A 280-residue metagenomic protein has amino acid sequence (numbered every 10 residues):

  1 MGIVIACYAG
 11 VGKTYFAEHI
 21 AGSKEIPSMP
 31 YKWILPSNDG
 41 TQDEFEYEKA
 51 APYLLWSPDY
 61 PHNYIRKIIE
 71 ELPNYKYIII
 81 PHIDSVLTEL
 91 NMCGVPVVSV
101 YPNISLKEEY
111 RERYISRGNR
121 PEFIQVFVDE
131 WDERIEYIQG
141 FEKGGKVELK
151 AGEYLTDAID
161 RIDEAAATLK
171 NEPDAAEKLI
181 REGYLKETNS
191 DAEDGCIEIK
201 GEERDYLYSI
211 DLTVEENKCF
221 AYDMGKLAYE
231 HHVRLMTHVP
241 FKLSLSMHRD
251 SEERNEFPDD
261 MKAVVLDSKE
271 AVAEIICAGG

Functional and structural regions predicted by a protein language model:
G2-I20: Glycine-rich phosphate-binding P-loop
I5-G10, I26-S28, I78-I83, V100-P102 (+2 more regions): Short His-Asn-centered micro-motif
G12-T14, D84-E89, V272: Short, well-ordered alpha-helical microsegments
S23-N91: Conserved nucleotide-sensing/catalytic segment adjacent to the nucleotide-binding pocket in NTP-handling enzymes
W33-D39, L106-I115, A158, I275: Short, charged, surface-exposed secondary-structure boundary motifs
I80-H82, C93-R113: Conserved phosphate-donor/acceptor-positioning beta-strand/loop module used by diverse small-molecule
N119-D163, K242-V265: Small-molecule kinase domains that catalyze NTP-dependent phosphoryl transfer to phosphate-bearing small molecules
E203-M261: Acidic, low-complexity, intrinsically disordered interaction modules
